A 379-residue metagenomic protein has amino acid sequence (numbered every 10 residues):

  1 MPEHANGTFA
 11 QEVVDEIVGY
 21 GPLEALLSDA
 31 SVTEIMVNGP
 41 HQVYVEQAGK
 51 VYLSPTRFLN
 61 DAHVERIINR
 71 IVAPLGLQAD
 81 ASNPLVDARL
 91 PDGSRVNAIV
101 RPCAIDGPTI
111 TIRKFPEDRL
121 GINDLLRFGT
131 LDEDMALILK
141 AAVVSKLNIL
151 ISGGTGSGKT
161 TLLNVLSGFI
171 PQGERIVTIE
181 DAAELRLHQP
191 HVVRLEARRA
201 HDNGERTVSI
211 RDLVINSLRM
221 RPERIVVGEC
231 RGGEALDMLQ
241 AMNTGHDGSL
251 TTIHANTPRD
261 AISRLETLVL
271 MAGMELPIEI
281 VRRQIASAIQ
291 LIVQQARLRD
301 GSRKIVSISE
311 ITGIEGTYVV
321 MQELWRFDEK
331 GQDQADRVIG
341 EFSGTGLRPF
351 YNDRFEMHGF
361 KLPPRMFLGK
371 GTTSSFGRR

Functional and structural regions predicted by a protein language model:
M1-Y52: N-terminal anchoring/assembly modules that precede and organize ATP-driven motor systems
V18-D29, I71-A88, E174, A272-E279 (+1 more regions): Active-site phosphate-binding and catalytic loops of NTP-dependent enzymes
D29, V37, Q42-S145: P-loop NTP-binding catalytic core
A136, K140, V144-S152, V165-A288 (+1 more regions): Switch/coupling sub-region of P-loop NTPases
G156: Walker A (P-loop) phosphate-binding loop of P-loop NTPases
K159: Conserved lysine of the Walker
G301-R379: NTP-binding/hydrolysis catalytic cores, primarily Walker-type P-loop NTPases
